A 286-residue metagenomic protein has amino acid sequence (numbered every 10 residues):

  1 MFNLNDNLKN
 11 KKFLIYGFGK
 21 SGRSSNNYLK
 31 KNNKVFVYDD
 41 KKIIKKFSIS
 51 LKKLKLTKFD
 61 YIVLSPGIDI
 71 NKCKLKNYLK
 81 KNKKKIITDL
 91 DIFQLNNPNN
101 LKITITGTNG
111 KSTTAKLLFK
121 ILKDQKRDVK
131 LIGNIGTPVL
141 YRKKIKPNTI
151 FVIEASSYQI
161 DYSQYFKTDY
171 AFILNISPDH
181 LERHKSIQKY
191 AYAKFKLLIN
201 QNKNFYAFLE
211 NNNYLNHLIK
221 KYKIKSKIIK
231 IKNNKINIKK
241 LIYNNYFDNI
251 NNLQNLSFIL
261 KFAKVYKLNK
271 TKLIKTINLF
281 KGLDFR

Functional and structural regions predicted by a protein language model:
M1-T88, I92, L268-T271, K275 (+1 more regions): N-terminal leader/targeting and accessory segments in enzymes
F2-K11, Y16-F18, L56, S65-P66 (+3 more regions): Adenine nucleotide phosphate-binding catalytic loops in nucleotide-utilizing enzymes
G19-K20, N109-T113, L253: Residue-level detector of alpha-helix initiation sites
L29, I62, I105, N134 (+4 more regions): Residue-level signal for inorganic ion chemistry
V35-D40, K130-L131, V152: Short beta-strand "acidic-cap" motif of Rossmann-like dinucleotide-binding folds
N82-K83, D89-I135: Walker A (P-loop) phosphate-binding motif
V139, I145-K227, I236-Y243, F247: Flexible active-site lid/hinge loop adjacent to a nucleotide/diphosphate and Mg2+-phosphate binding pocket
